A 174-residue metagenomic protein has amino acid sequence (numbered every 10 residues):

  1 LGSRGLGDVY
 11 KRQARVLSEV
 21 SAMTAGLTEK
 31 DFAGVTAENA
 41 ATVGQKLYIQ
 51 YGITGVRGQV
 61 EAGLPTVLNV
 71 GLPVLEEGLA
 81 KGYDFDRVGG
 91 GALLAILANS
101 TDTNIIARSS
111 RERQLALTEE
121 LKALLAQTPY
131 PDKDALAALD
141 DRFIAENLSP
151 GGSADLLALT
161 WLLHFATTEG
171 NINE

Functional and structural regions predicted by a protein language model:
L1-Y10: Single conserved hydrophobic/aromatic residue that forms the stacking wall/gate of nucleotide- or nucleobase-binding
S3-R4, L94, L157-H164: Contiguous, well-ordered alpha-helical segments that form the cores/surfaces of helical PPI scaffolds
D8, A98-T101, T167: Hydrophobic/aromatic-lined pockets within catalytic cores
A14-D140, I144-A154, A158: A structural signal for small-residue-enriched, beta-sheet-centric alpha/beta enzyme cores and oligomeric scaffold folds
L163-E174: Conserved glycine-rich phosphate/nucleotide-binding loop and adjacent Mg2+-coordinating catalytic segment
